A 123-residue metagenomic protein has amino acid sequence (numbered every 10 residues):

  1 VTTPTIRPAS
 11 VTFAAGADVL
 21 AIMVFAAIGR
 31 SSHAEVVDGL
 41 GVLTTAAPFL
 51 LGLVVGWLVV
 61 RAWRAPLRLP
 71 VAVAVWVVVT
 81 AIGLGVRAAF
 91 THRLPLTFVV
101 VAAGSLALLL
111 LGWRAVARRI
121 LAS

Functional and structural regions predicted by a protein language model:
I6-G41: Membrane-helix boundary elements
A9, F13, A107-S123: Membrane-water interface at the C-terminal end of transmembrane alpha helices
A21-M23, P48, A74-V86, S105-L106: Small-residue-rich segments of transmembrane alpha-helices in multi-pass membrane proteins, especially helix faces
G29-A34, G56, V60, R64 (+3 more regions): Membrane-water interface at transmembrane helix exits
G39-L51: Structural signature of hydrophobic alpha-helical transmembrane segments
V60-V78, L96-A103: Internal alpha-helical transmembrane segments of multi-pass membrane proteins
G85-V101: Membrane-helix boundary connector in multi-pass membrane proteins
